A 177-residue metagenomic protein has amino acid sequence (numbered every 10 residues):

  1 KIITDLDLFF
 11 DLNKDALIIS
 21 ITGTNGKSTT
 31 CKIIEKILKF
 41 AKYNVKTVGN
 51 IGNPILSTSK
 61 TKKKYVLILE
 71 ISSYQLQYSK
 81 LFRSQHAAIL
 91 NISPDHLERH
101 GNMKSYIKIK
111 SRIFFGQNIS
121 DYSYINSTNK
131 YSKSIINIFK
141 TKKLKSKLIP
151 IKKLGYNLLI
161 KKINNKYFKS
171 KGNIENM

Functional and structural regions predicted by a protein language model:
K1-S20, A41, L159: Short, basic phosphate-binding NTP loop
I2, I18, Y43-V45, V66 (+1 more regions): Hydrophobic anchor at the start of a short beta-strand that flanks the dinucleotide cofactor-binding loop
I19-I33: Conserved helicase ATPase motor motifs in RecA-like P-loop NTPase domains
T29-K46: A conserved segment at the C-terminal end of the G1
Y43-I55: Short beta-strand-centered segment that lines the nucleotide-binding/catalytic pocket of NTP-utilizing
N44, K166-M177: Nucleotide phosphate-binding/pyrophosphate-handling subdomain across enzymes that bind or process nucleotide phosphates
P54-K62: P-loop NTPase switch/communication element
T61-P150, G155-K169: Flexible active-site lid/hinge loop adjacent to a nucleotide/diphosphate and Mg2+-phosphate binding pocket
